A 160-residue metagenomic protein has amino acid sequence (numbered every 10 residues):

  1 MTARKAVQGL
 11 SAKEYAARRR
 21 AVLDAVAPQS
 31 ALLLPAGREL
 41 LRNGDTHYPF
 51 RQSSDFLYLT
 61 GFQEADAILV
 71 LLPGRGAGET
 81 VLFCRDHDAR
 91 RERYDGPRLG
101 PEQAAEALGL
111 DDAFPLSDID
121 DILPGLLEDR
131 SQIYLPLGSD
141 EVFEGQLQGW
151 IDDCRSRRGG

Functional and structural regions predicted by a protein language model:
M1-G160: A composition/biophysics-driven feature that prefers long, compositionally simple stretches
